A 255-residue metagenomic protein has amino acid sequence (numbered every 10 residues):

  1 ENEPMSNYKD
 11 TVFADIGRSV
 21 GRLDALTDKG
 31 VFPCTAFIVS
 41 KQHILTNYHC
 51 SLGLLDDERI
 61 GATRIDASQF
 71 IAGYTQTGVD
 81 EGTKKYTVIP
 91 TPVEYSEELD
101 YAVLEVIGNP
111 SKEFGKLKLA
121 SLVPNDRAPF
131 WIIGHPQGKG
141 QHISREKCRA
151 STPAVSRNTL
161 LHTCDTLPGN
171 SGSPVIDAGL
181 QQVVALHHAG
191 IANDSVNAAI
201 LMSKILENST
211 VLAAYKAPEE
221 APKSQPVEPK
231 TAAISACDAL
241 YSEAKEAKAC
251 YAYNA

Functional and structural regions predicted by a protein language model:
N2-E3, V12-T27, F32-P33, I38-K41 (+4 more regions): Serine endopeptidase catalytic core focused on the charge-relay Asp
G30, T46, S144, A233 (+2 more regions): Secretory pathway export signals and precursors
L54, T152, Y241-S242, N254: Extracellular/secretory pathway and lumenal proteins
E58-R59, K84, A192-S203, N208 (+1 more regions): Intrinsically disordered, Ser/Thr/Pro/Gly-rich linkers and terminal tails that flank and connect PDZ domains
A102, T210-Y251: PDZ/PDZ-like groove recognition
